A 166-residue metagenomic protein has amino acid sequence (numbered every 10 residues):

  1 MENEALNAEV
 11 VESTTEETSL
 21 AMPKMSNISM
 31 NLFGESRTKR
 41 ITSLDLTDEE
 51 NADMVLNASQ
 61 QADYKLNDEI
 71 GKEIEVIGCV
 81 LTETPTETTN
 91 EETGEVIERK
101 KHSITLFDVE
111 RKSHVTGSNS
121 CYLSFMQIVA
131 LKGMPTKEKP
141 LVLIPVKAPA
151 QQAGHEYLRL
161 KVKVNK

Functional and structural regions predicted by a protein language model:
E2-R111, Q151-A153, R159-N165: OB-fold ssDNA-binding interfaces and closely related basic DNA-contact patches used across DNA replication/repair
E69, S124-I144: Short nucleic-acid-contacting surface segments enriched for D/E, G, S/T with interspersed K/R
H114-F125: GIY-YIG-like beta-to-alpha core
L141-H155: A short, charged
